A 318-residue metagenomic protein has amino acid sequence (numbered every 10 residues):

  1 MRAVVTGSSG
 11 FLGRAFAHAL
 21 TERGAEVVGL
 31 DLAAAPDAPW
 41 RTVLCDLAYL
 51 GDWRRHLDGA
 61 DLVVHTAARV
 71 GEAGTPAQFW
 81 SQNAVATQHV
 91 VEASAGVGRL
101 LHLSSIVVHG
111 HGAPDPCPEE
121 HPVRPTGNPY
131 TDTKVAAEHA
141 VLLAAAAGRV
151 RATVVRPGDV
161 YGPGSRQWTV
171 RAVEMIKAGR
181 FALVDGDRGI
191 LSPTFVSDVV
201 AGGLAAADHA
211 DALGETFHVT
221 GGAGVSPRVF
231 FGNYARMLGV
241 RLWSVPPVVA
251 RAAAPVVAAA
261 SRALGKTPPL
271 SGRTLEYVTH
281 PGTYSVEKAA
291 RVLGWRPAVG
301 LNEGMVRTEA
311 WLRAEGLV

Functional and structural regions predicted by a protein language model:
A3-R23: N-terminal Rossmann NAD(P)H-binding glycine-rich loop of SDR-like oxidoreductase domains
C45-Q82, Q88, A93, H109: NAD(P)H-binding glycine-rich loop region in Rossmannoid oxidoreductase-like domains and their noncatalytic homologs
H89-P129: Conserved Rossmann-fold NAD(P)-dependent oxidoreductase catalytic core, especially the SDR/UDP-sugar
G127-T153: Active-site Tyr-X1-5-Lys
V135, V150, Y161-R171, S197 (+2 more regions): Glycine/proline-rich active-site loop of Rossmann-fold NAD(P)-dependent oxidoreductases
A145-L191, V196-D198, Y234: NAD(P)-dependent short-chain dehydrogenase/reductase
A205-P269, N302, V306-E309, L317: Mid/C-terminal beta-alpha module of Rossmann-like enzyme folds, strongest in SDR-family dehydrogenases/epimerases
Y284-R291, R296-V318: Amphipathic terminal alpha-helices
